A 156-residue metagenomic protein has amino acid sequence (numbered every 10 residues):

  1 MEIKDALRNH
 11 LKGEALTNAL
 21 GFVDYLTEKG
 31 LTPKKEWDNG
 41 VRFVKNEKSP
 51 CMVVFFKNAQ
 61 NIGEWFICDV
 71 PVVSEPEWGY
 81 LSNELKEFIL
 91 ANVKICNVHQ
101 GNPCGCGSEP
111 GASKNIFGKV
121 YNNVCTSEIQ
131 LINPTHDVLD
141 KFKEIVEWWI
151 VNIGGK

Functional and structural regions predicted by a protein language model:
M1, E14-T17, K34-V41, K45-K48: Generic structural signal for short, solvent-exposed loop/turn connectors between secondary structure elements
M1-L11: A short, surface-exposed helix-loop junction/capping segment
L11-K35, V138-G155: Amphipathic alpha-helical segments
D38-I129, N133-K156: Short, conserved beta-strand/beta-arch hydrophobic-aromatic motifs that form part of recognition grooves or interface
